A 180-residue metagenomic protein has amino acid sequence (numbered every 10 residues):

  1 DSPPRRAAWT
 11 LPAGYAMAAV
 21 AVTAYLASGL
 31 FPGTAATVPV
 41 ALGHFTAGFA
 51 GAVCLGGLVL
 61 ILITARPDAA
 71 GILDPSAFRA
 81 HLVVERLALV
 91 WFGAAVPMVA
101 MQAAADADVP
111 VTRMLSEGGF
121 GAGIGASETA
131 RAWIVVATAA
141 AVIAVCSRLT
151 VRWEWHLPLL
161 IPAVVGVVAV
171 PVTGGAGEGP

Functional and structural regions predicted by a protein language model:
D1-P180: Polytopic transmembrane helical bundles with strong interfacial aromatic enrichment
